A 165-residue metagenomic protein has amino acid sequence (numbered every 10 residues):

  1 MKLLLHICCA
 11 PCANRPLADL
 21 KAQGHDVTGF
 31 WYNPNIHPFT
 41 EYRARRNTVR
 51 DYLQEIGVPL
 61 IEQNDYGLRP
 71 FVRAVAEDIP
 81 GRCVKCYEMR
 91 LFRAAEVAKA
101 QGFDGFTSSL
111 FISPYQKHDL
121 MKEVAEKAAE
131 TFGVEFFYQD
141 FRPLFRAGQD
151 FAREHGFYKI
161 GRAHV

Functional and structural regions predicted by a protein language model:
M1-L144: ATP-dependent adenylation/nucleotidyltransferase module used to activate substrates
A74-G81, G148-Y158: Short, surface-exposed amphipathic charged segments that create phosphate/polyanion-binding patches used for binding
A163-V165: Conserved small/polar residues in nucleotide/adenosyl-binding loops
